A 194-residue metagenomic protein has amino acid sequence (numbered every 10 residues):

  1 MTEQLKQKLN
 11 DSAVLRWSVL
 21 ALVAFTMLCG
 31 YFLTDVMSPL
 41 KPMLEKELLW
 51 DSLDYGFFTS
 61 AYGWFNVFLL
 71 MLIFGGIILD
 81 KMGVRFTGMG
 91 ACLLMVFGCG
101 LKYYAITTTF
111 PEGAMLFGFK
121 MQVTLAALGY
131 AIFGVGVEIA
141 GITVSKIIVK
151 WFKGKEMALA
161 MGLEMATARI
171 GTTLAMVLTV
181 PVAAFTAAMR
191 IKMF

Functional and structural regions predicted by a protein language model:
S18-S52: Extracytoplasmic
M27, T59, G63, C92 (+3 more regions): Small-residue-rich transmembrane alpha-helices and their cytosolic helix-loop interfaces in multi-pass secondary
Y31, D35, G118, Q122 (+2 more regions): Small-residue-rich segments within alpha-helical transmembrane domains of MFS-like 12-TM solute carriers
S60-I77: Central cavity-lining transmembrane alpha-helices of secondary-active solute carriers, predominantly the Major
L93-G118: C-terminal ends and interior cores of transmembrane alpha-helices in multi-pass membrane transporters/permeases
V123, G129-A166: Cytoplasmic helix-loop-helix junction between adjacent transmembrane helices in 12-TM secondary transporters
E164-F194: Helix-loop-helix hairpin linking two adjacent transmembrane segments in secondary transporters
